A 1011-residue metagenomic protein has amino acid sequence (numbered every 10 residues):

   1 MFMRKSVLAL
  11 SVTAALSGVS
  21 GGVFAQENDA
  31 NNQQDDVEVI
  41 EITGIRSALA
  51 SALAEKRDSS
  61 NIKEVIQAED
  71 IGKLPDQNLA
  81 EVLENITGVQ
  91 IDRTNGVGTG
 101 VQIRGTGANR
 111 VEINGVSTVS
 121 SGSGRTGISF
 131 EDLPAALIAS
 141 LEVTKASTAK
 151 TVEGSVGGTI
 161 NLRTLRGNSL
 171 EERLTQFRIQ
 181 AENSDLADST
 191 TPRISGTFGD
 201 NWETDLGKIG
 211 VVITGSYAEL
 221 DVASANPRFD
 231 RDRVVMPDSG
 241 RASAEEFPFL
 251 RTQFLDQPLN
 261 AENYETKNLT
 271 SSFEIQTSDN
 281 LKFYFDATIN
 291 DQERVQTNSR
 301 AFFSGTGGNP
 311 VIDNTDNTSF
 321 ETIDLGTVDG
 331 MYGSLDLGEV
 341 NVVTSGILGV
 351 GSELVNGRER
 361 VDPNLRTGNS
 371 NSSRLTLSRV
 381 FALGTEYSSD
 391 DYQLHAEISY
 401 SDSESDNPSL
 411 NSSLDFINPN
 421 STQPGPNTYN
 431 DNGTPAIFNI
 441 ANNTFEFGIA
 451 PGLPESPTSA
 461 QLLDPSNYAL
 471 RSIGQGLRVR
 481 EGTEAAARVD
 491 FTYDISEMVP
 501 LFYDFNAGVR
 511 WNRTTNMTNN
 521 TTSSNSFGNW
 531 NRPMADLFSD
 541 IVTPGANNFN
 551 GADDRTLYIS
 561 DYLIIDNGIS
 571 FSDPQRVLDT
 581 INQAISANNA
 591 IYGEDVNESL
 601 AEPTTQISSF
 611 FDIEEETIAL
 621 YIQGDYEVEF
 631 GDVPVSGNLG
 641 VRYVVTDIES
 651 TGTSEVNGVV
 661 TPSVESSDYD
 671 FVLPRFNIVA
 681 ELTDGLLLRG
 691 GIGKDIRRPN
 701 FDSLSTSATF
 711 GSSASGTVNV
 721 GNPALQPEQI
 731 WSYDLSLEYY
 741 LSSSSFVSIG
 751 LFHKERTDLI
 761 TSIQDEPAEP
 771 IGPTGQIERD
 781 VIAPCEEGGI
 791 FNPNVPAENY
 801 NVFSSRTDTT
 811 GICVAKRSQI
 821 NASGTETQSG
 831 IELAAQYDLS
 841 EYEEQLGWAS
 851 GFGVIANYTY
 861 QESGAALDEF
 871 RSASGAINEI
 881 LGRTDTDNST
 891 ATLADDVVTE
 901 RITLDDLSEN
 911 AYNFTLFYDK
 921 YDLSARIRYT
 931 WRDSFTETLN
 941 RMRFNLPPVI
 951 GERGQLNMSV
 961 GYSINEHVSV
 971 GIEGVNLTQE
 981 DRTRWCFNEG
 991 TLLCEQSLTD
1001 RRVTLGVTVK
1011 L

Functional and structural regions predicted by a protein language model:
E41-G72, V116-S121: N-terminal periplasmic "start-of-domain" segments of outer-membrane beta-barrel proteins
A80-T118, K145: Extracytoplasmic beta-strand/coil segments of soluble accessory domains associated with Gram-negative outer-membrane
T118-K145, G196: Short acidic/polar hinge/loop motifs at secondary-structure boundaries that mediate gating or recognition
G167-R173, E203-I209, N280, D390-Q393 (+8 more regions): Short loop/turn motifs that connect adjacent beta-strands in outer-membrane beta-barrel proteins
A187-V350, V355-G357, S373-G384, D390 (+1 more regions): Transmembrane beta-barrel wall of Gram-negative outer-membrane proteins
T376-S378, I613, I696-T757, E766 (+4 more regions): Outer-membrane beta-barrel signature, preferentially recognizing the C-terminal barrel domain of Gram-negative
E755, G772-L939, T978: Gram-negative outer-membrane beta-barrel transporters
E755-D758, T930-M942, G961-L1011: C-terminal beta-signal and adjacent terminal beta-strands/loops of Gram-negative outer-membrane beta-barrel proteins
